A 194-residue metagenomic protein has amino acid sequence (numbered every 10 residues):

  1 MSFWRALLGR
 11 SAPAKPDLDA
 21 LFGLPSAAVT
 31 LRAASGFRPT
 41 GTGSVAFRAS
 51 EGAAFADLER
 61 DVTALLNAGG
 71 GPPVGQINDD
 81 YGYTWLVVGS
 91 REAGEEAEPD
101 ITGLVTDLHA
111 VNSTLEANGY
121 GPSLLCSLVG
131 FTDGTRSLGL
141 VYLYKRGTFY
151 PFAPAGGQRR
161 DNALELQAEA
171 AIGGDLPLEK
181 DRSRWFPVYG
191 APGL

Functional and structural regions predicted by a protein language model:
M1-F55, N162-L194: Charge-rich, low-complexity segments
M1-S2, E92-A97, F152: Polar low-complexity intrinsically disordered regions
A6, A20, D57-R60, A64 (+2 more regions): Charged/polar, solvent-exposed surface patches and flexible loops
G9, G23-A27, T63, N67 (+2 more regions): Generic surface-pattern signal
A33-A93: A glycine-rich, hydrophobic loop/mini-helix early in the fold
A64-N67, A110-S113, T148, R160-D161: Short, low-complexity, polar/charged sequence segments that are solvent-exposed and flexible
G70-T114, N118-G134: Core of folded catalytic or high-affinity ligand/protein-binding domains in predominantly eukaryotic proteins
G119-L194: Terminal interaction module
